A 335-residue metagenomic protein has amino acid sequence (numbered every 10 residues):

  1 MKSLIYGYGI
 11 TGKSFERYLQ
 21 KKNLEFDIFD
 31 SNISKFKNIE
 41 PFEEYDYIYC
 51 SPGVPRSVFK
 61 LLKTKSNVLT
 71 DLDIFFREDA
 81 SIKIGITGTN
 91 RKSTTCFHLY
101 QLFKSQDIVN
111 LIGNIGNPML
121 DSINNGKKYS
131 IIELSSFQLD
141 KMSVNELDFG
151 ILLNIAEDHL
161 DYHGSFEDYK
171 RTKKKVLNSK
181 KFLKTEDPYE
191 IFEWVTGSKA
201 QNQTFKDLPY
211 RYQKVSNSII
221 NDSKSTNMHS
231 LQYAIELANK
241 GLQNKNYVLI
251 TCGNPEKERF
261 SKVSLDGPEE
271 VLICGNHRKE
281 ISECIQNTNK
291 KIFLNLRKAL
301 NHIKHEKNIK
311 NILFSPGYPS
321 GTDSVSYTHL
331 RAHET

Functional and structural regions predicted by a protein language model:
M1-G85, R211, S282-I285, F293-I309: Short, basic phosphate-binding NTP loop
S14-Y18, I108-V109, D187-E269: Nucleotide phosphate-binding/pyrophosphate-handling subdomain across enzymes that bind or process nucleotide phosphates
L19, I48, I86, N114 (+6 more regions): Residue-level signal for inorganic ion chemistry
L72, F76-I112: Walker A (P-loop) phosphate-binding motif
I112-N124: Conserved substrate/cofactor phosphate-moiety recognition/catalytic segment in nucleotide-dependent phosphotransferases
G126-E186, T322-Y327: Flexible active-site lid/hinge loop adjacent to a nucleotide/diphosphate and Mg2+-phosphate binding pocket
P255-K310: C-terminal helical cap/extension that packs against the catalytic core of soluble nucleotide-cofactor enzymes
T328-T335: Conserved small/polar residues in nucleotide/adenosyl-binding loops
